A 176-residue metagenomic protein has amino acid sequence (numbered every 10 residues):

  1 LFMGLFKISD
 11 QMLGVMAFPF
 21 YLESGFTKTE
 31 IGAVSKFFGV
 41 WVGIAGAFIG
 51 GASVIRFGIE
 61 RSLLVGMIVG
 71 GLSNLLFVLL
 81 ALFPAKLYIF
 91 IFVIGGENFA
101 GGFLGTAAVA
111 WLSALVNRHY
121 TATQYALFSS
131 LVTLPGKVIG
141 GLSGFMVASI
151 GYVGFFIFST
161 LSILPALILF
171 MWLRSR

Functional and structural regions predicted by a protein language model:
L1-L13: Pair of pore-lining "gating" transmembrane helices in MFS-fold secondary transporters
G4, A33-W41, I68, G95 (+1 more regions): Transmembrane alpha-helical cores of Major Facilitator Superfamily
F6, V15-G32: Short amphipathic helix-loop junctions that connect adjacent transmembrane helices in Major Facilitator Superfamily/SLC
K28-T29, R118-F128: Loop-to-transmembrane helix entry/capping segments in MFS-fold secondary transporters and related SLC/MFSD carriers
A45-S62, V147-A148: Helix-to-loop junctions at the C-terminal end of transmembrane segments in multipass secondary transporters
I68-A85: C-terminal ends and interior cores of transmembrane alpha-helices in multi-pass membrane transporters/permeases
F103-N117: Intracellular juxtamembrane helix-capping segments at the cytosolic ends of symmetry-related transmembrane helices
S159-R176: Multi-pass alpha-helical transporter architecture, strongest for 12-TM Major Facilitator/SLC carriers used
